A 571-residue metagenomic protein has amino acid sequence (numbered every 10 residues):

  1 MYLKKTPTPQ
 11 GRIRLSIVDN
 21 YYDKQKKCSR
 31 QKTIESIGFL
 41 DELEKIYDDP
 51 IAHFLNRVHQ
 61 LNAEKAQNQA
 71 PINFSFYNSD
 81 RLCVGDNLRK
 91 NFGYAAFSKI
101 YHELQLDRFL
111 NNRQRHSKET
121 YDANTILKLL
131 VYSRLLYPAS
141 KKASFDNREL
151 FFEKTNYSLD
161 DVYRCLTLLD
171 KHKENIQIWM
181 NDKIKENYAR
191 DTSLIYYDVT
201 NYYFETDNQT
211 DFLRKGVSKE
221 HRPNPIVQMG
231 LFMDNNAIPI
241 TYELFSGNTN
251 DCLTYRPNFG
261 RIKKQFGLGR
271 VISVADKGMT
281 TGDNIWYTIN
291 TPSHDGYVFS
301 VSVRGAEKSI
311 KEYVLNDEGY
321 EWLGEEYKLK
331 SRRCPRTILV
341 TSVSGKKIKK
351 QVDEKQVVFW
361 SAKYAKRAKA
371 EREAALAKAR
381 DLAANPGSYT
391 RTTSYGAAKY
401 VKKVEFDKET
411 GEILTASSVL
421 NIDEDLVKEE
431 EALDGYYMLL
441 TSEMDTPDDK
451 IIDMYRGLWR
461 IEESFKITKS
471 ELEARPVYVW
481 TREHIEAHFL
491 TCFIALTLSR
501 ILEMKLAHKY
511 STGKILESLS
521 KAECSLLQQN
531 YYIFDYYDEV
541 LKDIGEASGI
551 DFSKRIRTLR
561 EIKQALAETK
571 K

Functional and structural regions predicted by a protein language model:
M1-N124: Conserved glycine(s) in the ABC-transporter nucleotide-binding domain "signature"
Y2-P9, I13-L15, K24-K27, L104-K571: Anion-binding and metal-coordination hotspots
